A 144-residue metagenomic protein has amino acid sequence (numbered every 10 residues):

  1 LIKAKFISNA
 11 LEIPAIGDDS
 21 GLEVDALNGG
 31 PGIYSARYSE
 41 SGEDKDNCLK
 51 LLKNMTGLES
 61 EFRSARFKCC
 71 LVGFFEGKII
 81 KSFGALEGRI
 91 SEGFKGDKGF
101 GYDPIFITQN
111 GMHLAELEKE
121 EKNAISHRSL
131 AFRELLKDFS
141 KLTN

Functional and structural regions predicted by a protein language model:
L1-N144: Anionic-ligand binding patches
